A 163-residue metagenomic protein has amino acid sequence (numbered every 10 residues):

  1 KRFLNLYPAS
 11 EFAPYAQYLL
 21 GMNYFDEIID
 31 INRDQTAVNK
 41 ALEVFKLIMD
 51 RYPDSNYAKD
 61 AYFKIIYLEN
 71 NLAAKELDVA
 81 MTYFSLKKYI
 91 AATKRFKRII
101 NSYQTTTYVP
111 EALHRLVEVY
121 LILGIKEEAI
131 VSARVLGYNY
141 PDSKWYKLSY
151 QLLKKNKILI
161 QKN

Functional and structural regions predicted by a protein language model:
K1-N163: Acidic, polar-rich low-complexity tracts and alpha-helical solenoid repeat scaffolds
